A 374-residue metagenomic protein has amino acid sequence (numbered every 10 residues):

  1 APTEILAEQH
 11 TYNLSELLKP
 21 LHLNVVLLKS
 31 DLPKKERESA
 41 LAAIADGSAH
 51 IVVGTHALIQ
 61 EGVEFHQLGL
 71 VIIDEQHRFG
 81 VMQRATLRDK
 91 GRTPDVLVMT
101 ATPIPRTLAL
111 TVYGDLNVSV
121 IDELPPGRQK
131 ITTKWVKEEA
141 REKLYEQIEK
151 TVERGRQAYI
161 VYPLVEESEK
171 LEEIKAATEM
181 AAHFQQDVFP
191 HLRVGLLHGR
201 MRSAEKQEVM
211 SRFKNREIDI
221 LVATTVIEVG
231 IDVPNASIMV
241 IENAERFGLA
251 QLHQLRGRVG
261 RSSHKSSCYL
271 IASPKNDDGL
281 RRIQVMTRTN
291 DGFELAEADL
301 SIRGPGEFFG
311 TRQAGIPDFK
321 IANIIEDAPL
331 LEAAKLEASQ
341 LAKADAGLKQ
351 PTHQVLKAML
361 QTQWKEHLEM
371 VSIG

Functional and structural regions predicted by a protein language model:
A1-Q284: Inter-lobe coupling/hinge segments of SF2-like helicase ATPases
M210-P234, M239-E242, G257, R261 (+2 more regions): Accessory helical-bundle/CTD segments and flexible terminal tails appended to RecA-like ATPase motors
